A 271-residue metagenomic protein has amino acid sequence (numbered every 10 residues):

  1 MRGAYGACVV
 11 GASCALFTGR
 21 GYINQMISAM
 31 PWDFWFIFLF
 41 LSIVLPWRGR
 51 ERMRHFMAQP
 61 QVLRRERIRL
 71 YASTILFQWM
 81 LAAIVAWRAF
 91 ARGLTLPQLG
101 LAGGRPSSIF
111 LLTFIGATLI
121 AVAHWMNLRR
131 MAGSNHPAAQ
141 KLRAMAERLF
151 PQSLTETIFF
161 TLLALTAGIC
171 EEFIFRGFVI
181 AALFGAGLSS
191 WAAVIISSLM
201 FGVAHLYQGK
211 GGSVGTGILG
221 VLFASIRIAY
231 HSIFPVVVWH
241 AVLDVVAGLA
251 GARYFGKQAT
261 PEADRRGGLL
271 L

Functional and structural regions predicted by a protein language model:
R2-S108, A192, G248-L271: N-terminal, membrane-interfacial amphipathic/helix-forming hydrophobic leader that caps and precedes the first
G21-I23, Q61-I68, F90-A167, G185-A186 (+1 more regions): Juxtamembrane helix-loop-helix connectors linking adjacent transmembrane helices in multi-pass membrane enzymes
F38-P46, M145-L271: Transmembrane helix-loop-helix hairpins at the membrane interface of multi-pass integral membrane proteins
R50-H55, L128-R129, G177, A181: Short helix-terminus and kink motifs of transmembrane alpha helices, predominantly at the cytoplasmic interface
A58-P60, R69-S73, S134-Q140, F173-I174 (+2 more regions): N-terminal start-of-chain detector that recognizes signal peptides and the immediate post-cleavage beginning
W79, A83, T118, L199 (+1 more regions): Hydrophobic alpha-helical transmembrane segments of multipass integral membrane proteins
